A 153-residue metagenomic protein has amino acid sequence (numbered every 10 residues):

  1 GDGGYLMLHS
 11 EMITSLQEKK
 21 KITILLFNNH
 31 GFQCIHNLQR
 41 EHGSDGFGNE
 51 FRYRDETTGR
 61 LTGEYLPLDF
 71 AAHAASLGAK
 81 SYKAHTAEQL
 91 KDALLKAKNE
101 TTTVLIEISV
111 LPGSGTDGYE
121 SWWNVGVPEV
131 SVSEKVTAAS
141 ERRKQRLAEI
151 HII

Functional and structural regions predicted by a protein language model:
G1-I153: Thiamine diphosphate
